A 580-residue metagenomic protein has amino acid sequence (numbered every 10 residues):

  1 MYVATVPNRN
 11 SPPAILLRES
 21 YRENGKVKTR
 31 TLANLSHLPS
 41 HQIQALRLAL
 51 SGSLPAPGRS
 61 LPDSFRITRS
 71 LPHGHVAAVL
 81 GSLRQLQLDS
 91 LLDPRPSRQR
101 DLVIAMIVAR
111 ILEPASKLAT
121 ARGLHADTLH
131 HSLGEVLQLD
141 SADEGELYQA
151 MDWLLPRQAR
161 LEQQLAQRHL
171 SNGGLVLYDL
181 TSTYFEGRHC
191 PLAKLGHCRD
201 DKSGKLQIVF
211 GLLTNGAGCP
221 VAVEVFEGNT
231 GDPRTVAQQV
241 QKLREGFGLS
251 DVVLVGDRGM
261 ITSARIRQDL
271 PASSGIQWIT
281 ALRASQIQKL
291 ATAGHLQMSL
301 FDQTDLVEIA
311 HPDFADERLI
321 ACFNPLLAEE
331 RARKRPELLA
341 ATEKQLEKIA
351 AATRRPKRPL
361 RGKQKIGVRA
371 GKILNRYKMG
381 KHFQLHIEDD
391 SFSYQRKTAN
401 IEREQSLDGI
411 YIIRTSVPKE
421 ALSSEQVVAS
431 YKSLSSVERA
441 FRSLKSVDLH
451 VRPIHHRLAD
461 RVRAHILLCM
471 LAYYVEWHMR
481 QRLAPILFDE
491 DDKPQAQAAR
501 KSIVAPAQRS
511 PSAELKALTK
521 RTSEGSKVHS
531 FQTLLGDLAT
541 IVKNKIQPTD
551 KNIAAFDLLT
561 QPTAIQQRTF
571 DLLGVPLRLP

Functional and structural regions predicted by a protein language model:
M1-D101: Conserved glycine(s) in the ABC-transporter nucleotide-binding domain "signature"
Y2-I15, E19, N24-K28, L86-P580: Anion-binding and metal-coordination hotspots
